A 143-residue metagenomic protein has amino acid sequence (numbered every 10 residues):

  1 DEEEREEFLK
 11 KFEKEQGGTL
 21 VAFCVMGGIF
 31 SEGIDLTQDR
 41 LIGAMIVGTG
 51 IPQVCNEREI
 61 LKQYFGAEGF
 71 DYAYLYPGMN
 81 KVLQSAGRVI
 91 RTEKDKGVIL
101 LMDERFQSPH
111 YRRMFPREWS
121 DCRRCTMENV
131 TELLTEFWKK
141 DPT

Functional and structural regions predicted by a protein language model:
D1-T143: ASCE RecA-like P-loop NTPase motor cores that couple ATP hydrolysis to mechanical translocation on nucleic acids
